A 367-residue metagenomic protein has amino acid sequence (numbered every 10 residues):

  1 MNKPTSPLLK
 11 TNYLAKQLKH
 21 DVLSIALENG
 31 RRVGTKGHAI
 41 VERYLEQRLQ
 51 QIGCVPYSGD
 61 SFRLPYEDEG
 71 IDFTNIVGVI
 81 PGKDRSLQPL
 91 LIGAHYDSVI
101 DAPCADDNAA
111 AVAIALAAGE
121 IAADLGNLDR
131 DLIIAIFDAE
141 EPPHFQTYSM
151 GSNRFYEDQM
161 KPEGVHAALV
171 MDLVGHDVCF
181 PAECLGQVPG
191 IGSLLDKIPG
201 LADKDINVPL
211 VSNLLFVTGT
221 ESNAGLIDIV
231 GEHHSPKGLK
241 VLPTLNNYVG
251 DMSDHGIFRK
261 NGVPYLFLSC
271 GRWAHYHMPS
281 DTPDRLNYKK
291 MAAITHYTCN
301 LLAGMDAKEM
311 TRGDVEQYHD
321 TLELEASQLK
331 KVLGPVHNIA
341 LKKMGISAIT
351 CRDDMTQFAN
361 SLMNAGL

Functional and structural regions predicted by a protein language model:
N2-S6, D21-R31, V332-K342, A365-L367: Acidic/histidine-rich, surface-exposed loop or edge segments in extracytoplasmic proteins
P4-N12, A26-A39, L64-Y66, V99-N108 (+4 more regions): Second-shell loop/turn segments in exported
H20-P81: A non-catalytic alpha/beta surface segment that caps or lines the substrate-entry region of metallo-dependent hydrolase
S24, S58, V77, L90-G93 (+5 more regions): Structural recognition of the beta-strand scaffold that forms the well-ordered cores of secreted hydrolase catalytic
R63, D84-R85, Y96-I100, A139-P143 (+3 more regions): Solvent-exposed loop/turn segments at secondary-structure junctions within structured extracellular/periplasmic domains
D72, S98-S222, H255: Acidic/histidine-rich catalytic neighborhood of metal-dependent amide-processing enzymes
A167, V174-E316: Active-site-adjacent substrate-binding region of metalloamidase/peptidase-like peptide-processing proteins
T311-L367: Acidic, Ser/Thr-rich low-complexity intrinsically disordered segments
